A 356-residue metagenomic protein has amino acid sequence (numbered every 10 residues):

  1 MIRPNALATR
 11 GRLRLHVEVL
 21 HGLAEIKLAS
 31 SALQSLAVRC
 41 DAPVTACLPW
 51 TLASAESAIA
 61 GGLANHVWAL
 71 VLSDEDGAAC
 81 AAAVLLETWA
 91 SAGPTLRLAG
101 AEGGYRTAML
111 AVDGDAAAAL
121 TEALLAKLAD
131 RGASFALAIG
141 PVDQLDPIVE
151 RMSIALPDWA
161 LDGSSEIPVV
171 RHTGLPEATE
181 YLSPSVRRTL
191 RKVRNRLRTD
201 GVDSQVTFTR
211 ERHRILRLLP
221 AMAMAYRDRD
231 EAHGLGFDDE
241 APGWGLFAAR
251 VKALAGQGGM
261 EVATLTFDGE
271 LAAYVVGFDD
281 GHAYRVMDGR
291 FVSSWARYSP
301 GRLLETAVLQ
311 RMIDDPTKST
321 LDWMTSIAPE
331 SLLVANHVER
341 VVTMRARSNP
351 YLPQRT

Functional and structural regions predicted by a protein language model:
M1-T9, A117-S204: Acyl-donor-binding surface of acyltransferase catalytic domains
I2-L23, P147-Y181, M287, I313-T356: Active-site/acyl-donor-binding loops of N-acyltransferases
A6, R12-R14, V19, A32-S35 (+2 more regions): Acidic/proline-rich low-complexity IDRs
V17-D76, C80-T95, V142-P147, P157-S164 (+1 more regions): A conserved beta-strand-loop-helix scaffold within acyl/acetyltransferase catalytic domains
L70, A83, L96-A99, M109 (+4 more regions): Well-ordered beta-strand positions enriched in small/hydrophobic/aromatic, beta-favoring residues
D74, T88-G163, G281-R340: Acyl-donor binding region in acyl/amide transferases
L110-D113, V170-H172, R210: Short beta-strand-to-loop capping motifs
V251-L265, E270, G277, L304-D315 (+3 more regions): C-terminal structured domain segments across diverse proteins
